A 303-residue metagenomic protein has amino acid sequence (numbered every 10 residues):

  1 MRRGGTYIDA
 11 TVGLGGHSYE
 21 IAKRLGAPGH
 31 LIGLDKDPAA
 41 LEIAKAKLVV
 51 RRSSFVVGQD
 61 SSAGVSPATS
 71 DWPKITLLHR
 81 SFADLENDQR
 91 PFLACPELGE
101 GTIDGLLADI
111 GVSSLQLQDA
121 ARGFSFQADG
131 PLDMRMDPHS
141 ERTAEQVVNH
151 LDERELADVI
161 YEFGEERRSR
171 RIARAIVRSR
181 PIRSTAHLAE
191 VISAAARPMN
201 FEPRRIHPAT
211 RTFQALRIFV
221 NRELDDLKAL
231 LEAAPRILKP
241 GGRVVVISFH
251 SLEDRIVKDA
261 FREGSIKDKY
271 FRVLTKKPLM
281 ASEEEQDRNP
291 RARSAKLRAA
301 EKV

Functional and structural regions predicted by a protein language model:
M1-R51, S70-C95, G99-V303: S-adenosyl-L-methionine-dependent methyltransferase catalytic core, i.e., the SAM/SAH-binding region
S53-F55, S61-S62, P67-W72: Short polybasic linear motifs
G58-Q59, P96: Prokaryotic Sec-type signal peptides and long signal-anchor helices with extended Leu/Ile/Val-rich h-regions
